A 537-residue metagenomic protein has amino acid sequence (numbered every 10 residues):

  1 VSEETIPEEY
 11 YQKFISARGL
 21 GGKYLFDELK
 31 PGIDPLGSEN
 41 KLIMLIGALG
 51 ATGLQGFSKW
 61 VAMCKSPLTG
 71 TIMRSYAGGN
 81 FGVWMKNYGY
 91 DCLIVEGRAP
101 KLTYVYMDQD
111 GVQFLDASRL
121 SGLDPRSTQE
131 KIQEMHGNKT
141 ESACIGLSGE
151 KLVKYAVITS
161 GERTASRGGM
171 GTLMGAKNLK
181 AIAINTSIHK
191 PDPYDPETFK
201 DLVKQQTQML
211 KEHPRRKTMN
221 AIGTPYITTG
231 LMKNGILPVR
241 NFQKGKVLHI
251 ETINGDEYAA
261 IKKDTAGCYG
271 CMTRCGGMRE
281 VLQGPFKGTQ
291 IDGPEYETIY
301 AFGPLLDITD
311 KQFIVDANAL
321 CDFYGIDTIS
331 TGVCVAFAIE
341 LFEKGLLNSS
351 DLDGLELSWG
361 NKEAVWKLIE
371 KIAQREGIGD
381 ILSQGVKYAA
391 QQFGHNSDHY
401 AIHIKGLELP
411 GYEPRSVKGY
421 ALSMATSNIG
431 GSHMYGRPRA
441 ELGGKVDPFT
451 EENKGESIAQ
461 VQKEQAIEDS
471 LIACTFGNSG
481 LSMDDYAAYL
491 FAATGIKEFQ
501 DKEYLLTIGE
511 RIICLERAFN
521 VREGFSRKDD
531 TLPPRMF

Functional and structural regions predicted by a protein language model:
V1-I250: Conserved N-terminal structural segment that caps and organizes enzyme catalytic cores in eukaryotes
Q133-G168, M174-F537: Extended C-terminal regions of large enzymes
